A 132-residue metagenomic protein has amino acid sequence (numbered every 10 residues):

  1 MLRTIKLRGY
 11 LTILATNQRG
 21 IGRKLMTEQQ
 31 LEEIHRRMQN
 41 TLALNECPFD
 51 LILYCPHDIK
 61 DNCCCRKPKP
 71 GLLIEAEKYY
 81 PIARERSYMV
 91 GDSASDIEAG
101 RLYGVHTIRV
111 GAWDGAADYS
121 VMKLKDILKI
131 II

Functional and structural regions predicted by a protein language model:
M1-G9: Catalytic-core regions built around general acid/base machinery
G9-Y10, V105: A short helix->loop->beta-strand "cap" motif at the edges of active sites that frequently abuts
L14-T16, R109: Hydrophobic residues in well-ordered beta-strands that form the structural core
T16-I21, Y54-I59: Short linear capping/connector segments at secondary-structure termini
Q18-L31: A short secondary-structure junction motif
E28-D50, D58-M89, S93-I132: Asp-based, Mg2+/Mn2+-dependent phosphohydrolase catalytic module
